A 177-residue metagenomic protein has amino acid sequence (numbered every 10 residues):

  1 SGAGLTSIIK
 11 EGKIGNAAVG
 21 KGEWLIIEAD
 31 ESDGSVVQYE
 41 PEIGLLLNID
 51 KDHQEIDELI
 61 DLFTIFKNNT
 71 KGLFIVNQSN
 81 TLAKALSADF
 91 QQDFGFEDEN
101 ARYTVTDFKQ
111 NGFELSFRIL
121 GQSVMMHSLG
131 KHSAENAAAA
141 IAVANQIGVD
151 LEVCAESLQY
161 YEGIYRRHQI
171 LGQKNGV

Functional and structural regions predicted by a protein language model:
S1, I27, F94: Hydrophobic residues at beta-strand termini and immediately following loops that shape nucleotide-binding pockets
S1-I8: Short beta-strand-centered segment that lines the nucleotide-binding/catalytic pocket of NTP-utilizing
G2, A29, N48-I49: Glycine-rich His-Gly loop
I9-K13, E28-A29: Active-site glycine-rich loop that binds ribose-phosphate moieties when present
I14-E23: Conserved motor-coupling elements within RecA-like helicase/translocase cores
E23-S32: Switch II (G3) loop of P-loop NTPases
E31-E40: Switch II of P-loop NTPase G domains
Y39-V177: Acidic, Mg2+-coordinating active-site environments of NTP-dependent enzymes
